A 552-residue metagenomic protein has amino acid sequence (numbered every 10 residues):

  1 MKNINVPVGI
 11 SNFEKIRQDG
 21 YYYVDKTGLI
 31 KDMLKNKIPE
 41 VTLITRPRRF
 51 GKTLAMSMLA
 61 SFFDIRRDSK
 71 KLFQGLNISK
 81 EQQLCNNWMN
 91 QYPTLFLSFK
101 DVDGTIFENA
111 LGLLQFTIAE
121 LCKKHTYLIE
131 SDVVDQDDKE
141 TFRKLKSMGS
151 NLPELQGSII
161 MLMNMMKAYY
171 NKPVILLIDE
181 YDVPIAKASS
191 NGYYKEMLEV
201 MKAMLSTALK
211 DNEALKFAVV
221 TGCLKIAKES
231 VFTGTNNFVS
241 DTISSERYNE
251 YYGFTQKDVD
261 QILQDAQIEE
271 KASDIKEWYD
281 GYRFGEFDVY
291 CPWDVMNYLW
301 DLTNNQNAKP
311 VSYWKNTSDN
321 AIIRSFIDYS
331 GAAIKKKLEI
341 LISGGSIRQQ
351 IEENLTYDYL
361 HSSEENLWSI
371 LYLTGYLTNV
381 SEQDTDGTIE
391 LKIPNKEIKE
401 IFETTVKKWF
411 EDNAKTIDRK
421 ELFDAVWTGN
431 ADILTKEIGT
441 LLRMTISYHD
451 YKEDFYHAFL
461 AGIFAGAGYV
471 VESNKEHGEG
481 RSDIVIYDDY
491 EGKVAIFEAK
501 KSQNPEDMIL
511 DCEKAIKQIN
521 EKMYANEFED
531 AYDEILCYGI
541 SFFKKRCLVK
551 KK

Functional and structural regions predicted by a protein language model:
M1-K452, A467-Y469: Phosphate-binding site recognition
A431-K552: Structural signature of nuclease core domains in nucleic-acid processing machines
